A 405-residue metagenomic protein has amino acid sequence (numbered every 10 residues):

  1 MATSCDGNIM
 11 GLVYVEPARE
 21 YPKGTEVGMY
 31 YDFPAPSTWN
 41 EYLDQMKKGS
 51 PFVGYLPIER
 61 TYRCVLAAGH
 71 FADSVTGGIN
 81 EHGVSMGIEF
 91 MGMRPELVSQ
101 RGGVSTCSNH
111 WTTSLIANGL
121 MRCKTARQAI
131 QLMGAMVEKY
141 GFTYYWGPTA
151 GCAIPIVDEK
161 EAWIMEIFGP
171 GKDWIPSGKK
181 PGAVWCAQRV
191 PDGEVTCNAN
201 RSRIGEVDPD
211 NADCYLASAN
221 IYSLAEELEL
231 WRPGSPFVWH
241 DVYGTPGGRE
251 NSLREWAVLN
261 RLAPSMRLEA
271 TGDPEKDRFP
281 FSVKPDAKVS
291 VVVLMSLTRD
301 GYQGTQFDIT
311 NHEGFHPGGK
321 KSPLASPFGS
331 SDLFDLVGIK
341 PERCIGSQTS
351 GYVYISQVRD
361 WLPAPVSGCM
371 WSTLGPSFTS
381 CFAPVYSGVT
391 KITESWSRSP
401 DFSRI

Functional and structural regions predicted by a protein language model:
M1-T112, L132-L294: A contiguous strand-loop segment
S105-T106, G119, C344: Hydrophobic alpha-helical scaffolding
I116-R122: Short, well-ordered beta-strand elements within core beta-sheets of diverse protein domains
N260-I339, R343-I345: Accessory, solvent-exposed terminal regions and/or long lumenal/extracellular loops of proteins
S322-I405: Substrate-recognition/cap regions that form aromatic- and gly/pro-loop-enriched pockets for small-molecule ligands
